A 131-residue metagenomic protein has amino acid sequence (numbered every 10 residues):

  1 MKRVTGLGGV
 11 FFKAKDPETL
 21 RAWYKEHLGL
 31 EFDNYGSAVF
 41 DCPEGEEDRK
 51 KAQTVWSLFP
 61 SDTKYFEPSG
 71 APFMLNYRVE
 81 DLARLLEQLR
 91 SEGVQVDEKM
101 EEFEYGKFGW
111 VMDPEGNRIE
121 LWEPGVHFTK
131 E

Functional and structural regions predicted by a protein language model:
M1-G6, Y35, L86-E131: Vicinal oxygen chelate
M1-T5, F11-V55, S91: Core segments of cupin and vicinal oxygen chelate
L7-K15, S61-L89, K107-M112, N117: Vicinal oxygen chelate
F11-F12, W23-Y24, F40, Y77 (+2 more regions): Aromatic side chains
A22, E26, E80-S91, Q95: Replace "anionic and nucleotidyl ligands
L28-E31, N76-R78, E98-M100: Short linear motifs in intrinsically disordered
G29-G70, V111-G125: Conserved short beta-strand elements that form part of the metal-binding/catalytic scaffold of enzyme active sites
